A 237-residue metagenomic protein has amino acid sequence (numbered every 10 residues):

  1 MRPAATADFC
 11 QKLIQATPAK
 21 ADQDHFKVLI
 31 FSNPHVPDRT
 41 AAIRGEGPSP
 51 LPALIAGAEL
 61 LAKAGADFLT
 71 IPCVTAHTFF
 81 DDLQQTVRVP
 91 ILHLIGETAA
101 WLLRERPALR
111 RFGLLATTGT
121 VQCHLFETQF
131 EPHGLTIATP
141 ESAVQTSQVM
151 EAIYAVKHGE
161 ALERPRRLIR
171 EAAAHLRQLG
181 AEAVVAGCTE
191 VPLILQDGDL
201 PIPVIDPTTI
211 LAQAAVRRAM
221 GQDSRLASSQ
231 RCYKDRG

Functional and structural regions predicted by a protein language model:
M1-G237: Non-catalytic structural scaffold of enzyme domains
